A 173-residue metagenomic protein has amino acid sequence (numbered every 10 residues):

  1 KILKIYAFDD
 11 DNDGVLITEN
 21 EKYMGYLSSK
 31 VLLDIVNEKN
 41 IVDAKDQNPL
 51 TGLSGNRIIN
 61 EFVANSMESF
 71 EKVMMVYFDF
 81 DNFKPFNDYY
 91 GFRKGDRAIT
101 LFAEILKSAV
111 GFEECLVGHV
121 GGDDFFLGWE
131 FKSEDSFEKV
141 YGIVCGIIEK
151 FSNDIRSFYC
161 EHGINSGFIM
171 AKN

Functional and structural regions predicted by a protein language model:
K1-N12, I17-T18, V36: The conserved cystathionine-beta-synthase
T18, Y23-M24: Short hydrophobic beta-strand segments in globular cytosolic domains
M24-L32: Short hydrophobic beta-strand motif reused across regulatory alpha/beta modules
S29, E38, N56, F80 (+1 more regions): ATP/adenylate-binding site constellation spanning eukaryotic-like Ser/Thr protein kinases, ABC-transporter
N40-K45, I58-E61: Sensory-domain boundary/capping and coupling elements
G55-M74, K84-K107, G111, G118-G122 (+2 more regions): Conserved long alpha-helical elements within nucleotide-processing catalytic cores of c-di-GMP signaling and class III
K107-H119, D124-N173: GGDEF/GGEEF active-site signature
